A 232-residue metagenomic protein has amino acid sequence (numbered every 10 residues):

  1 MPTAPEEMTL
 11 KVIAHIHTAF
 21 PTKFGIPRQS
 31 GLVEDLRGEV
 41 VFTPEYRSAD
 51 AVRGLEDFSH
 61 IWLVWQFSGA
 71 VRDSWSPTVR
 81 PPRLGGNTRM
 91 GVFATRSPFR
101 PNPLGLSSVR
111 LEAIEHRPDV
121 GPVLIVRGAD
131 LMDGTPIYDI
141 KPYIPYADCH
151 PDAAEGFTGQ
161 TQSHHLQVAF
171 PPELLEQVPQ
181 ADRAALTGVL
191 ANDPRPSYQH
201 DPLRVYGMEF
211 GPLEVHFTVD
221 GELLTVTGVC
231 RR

Functional and structural regions predicted by a protein language model:
M1-L104, H116-I125, A129-R232: Mixed-charge, low-complexity intrinsically disordered regions
V109-E112: Conserved positions in beta-strands of structured domains
